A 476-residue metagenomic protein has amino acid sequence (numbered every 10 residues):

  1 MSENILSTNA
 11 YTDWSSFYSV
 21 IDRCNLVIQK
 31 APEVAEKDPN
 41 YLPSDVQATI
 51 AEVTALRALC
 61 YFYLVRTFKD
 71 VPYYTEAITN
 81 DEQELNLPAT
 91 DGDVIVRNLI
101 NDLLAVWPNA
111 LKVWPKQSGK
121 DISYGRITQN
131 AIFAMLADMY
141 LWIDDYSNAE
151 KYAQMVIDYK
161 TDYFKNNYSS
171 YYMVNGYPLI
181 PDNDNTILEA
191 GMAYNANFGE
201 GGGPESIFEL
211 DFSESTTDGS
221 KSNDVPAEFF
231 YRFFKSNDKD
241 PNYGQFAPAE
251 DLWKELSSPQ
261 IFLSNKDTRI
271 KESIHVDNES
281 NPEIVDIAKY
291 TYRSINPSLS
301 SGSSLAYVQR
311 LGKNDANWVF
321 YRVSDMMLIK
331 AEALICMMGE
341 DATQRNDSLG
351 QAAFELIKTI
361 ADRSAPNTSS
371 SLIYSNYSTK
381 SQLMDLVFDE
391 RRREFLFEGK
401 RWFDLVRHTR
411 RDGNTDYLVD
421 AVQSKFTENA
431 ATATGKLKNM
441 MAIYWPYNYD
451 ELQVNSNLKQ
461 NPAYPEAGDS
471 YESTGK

Functional and structural regions predicted by a protein language model:
S2-T8: Acidic/histidine-rich, surface-exposed loop or edge segments in extracytoplasmic proteins
T8-K221, S264-K476: Acidic/polar-rich alpha-helix caps and helix-coil junctions
T128, N237, Q245-S257, P446-N448 (+1 more regions): Helix N-cap / beta->alpha transition motif
T216-F246, L311, E398: Acidic-aromatic pocket-rim loops
F233-S236, F246, E255, I270-E272 (+1 more regions): Positively charged, low-complexity intrinsically disordered regions
I261: Short recognition helix of helix-turn-helix/winged-helix DNA-binding domains
